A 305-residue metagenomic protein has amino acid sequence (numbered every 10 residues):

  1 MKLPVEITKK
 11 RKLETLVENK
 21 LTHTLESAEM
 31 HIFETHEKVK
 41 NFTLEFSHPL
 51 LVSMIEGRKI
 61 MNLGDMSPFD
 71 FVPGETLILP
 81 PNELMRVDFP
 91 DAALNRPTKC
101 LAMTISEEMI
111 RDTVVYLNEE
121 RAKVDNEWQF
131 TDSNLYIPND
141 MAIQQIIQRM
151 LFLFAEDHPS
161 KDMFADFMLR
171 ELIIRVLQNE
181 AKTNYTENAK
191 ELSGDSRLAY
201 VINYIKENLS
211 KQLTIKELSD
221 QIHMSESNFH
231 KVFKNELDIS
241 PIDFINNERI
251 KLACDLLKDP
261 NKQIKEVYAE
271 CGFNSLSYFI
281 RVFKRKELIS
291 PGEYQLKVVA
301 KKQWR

Functional and structural regions predicted by a protein language model:
M1-E26, K40, Q129-T131: A short, N-terminal "cap"/entry segment at the start of jelly-roll beta-barrel domains of the cupin/DSBH fold
H23-K123: N-terminal regulatory/effector-sensing and dimerization cores that precede helix-turn-helix DNA-binding domains
D88, D112-T113, R175, F244 (+1 more regions): Residues that scaffold the ATP/ADP-binding catalytic core of kinase and kinase-like folds
P90-D91, Y116-L117, N179, L256 (+1 more regions): Residue-level signal for well-ordered alpha-helical positions
V124-M141, F154-L169, I173-K211, K216-I222 (+2 more regions): Short, Lys/Arg-enriched, Trp-marked, Pro/Gly-tolerant hinge/linker segments that flank
I202-E207, K211-E217, I222-M224, K231-I280 (+1 more regions): Terminal helix-turn-helix DNA-binding modules in bacterial transcription factors
